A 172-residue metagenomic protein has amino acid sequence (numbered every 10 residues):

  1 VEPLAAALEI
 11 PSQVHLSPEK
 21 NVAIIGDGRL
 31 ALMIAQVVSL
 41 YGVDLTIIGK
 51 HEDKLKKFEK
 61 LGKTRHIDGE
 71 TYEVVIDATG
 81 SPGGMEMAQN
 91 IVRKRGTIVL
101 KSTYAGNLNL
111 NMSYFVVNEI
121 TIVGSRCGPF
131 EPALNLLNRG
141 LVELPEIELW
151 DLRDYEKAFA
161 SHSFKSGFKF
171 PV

Functional and structural regions predicted by a protein language model:
V1-G69: Mid-domain Rossmann-like dinucleotide-binding core that forms the NAD(H)/NADP(H) cofactor-binding site
L4-A7, A31, Y72, M85 (+2 more regions): A general structural signal for well-ordered alpha-helical segments in protein cores
V14, K56-I120: Glycine-rich cofactor phosphate-binding loops and adjacent beta1-alpha1 units of small-molecule cofactor enzyme domains
V43-L45, E119-I122, L144: Short active-site oxyanion
T46, T97-L100, V123, G167: Structural detector of well-ordered beta-strand residues that form the stable sheet scaffold of enzyme domains
I47-H51, A78, R126-C127: N-terminal Rossmann-fold cofactor-binding loop
E86, E131-V172: C-terminal hydrophobic helical "lid"/dimerization subdomain of Rossmann-like NAD(P)H-dependent oxidoreductases
I122-V123, L136: Rossmann-like dinucleotide-binding domain for NAD(H)/NADP(H)
